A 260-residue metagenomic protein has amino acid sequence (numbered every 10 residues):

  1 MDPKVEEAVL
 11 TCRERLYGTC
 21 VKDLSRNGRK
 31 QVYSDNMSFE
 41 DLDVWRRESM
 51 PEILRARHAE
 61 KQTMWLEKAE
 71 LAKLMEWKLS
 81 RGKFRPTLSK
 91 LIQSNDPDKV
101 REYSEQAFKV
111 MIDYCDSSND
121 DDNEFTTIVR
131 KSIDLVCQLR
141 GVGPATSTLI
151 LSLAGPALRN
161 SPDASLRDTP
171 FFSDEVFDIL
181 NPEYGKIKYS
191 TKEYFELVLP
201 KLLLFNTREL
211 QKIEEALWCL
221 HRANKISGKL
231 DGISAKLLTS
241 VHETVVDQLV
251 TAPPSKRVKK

Functional and structural regions predicted by a protein language model:
M1-H58, N160-K260: C-terminal accessory module of base-excision DNA glycosylases/AP lyases that mediates lesion recognition and DNA
R26-Q31, A56-M64, M111-I128, A154-D168: Intrinsically disordered, low-complexity coil segments
E48-K90: Small-residue-rich anion-binding loops in enzyme active sites
L66-E70, V100-Y103, F125-S132, T146 (+4 more regions): Alpha-helical interaction elements in eukaryotic regulators
L74-K78, I150, I213-L217: Short alpha-helical scaffolding segments that buttress acidic/His motifs in well-ordered protein cores
K78-K83, A154-R159, H221: Short alpha-helix boundary/capping elements
R85-V142: Helix-hairpin-helix/helix-loop-helix acidic hairpins
I128-P182: Catalytic DNA-binding helix-loop module of base-excision-repair DNA glycosylases/AP lyases
